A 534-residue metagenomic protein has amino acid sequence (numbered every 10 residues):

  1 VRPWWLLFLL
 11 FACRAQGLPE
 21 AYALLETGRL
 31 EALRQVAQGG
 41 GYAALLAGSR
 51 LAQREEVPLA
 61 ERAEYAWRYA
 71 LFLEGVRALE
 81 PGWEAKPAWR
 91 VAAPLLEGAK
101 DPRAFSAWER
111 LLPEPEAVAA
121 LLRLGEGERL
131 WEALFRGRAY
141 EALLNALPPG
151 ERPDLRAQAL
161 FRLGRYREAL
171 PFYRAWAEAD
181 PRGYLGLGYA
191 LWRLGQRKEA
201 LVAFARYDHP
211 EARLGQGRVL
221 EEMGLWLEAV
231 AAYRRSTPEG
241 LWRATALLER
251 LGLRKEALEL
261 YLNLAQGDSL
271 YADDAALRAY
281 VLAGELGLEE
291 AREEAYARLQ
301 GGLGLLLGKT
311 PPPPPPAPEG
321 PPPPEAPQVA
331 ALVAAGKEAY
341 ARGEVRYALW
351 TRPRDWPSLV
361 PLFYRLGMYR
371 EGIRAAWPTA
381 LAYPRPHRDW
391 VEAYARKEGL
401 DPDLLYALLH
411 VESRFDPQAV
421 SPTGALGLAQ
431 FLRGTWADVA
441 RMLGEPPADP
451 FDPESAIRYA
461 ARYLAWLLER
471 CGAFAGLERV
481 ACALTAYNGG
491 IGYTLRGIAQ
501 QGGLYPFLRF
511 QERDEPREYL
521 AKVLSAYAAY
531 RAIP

Functional and structural regions predicted by a protein language model:
C13-V76, K86-P87, F105-W108, L134-F135 (+3 more regions): N-terminal leader/linker segments that initiate helical-solenoid repeat arrays
P19, A23, L45-L46, R50 (+12 more regions): "A position-specific structural signal for the A-helix of alpha-solenoid helical repeats
T27, G98-A99, L124, G137 (+7 more regions): Structural motif corresponding to the intra-repeat A-B loop/turn of tetratricopeptide repeats
L30-L33, W89, L96, W108 (+7 more regions): Hydrophobic/aromatic packing residues within the alpha-helices of TPR/SEL1-like helical repeat arrays
P171, L185, L194, L214 (+10 more regions): Catalytic glycan-binding domains that act on GlcNAc-containing polysaccharides
